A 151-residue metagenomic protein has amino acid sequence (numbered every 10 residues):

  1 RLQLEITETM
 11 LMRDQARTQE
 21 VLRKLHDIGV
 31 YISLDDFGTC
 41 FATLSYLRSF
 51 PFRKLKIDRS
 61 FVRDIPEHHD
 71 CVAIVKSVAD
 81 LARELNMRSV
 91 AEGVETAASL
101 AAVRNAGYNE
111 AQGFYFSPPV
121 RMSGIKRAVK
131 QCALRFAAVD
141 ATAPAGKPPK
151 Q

Functional and structural regions predicted by a protein language model:
R1-A16, H26-Q151: EAL-family c-di-GMP phosphodiesterase catalytic domain
V21: Conserved functional hotspot residues or short segments at active or partner-binding sites across diverse domains
